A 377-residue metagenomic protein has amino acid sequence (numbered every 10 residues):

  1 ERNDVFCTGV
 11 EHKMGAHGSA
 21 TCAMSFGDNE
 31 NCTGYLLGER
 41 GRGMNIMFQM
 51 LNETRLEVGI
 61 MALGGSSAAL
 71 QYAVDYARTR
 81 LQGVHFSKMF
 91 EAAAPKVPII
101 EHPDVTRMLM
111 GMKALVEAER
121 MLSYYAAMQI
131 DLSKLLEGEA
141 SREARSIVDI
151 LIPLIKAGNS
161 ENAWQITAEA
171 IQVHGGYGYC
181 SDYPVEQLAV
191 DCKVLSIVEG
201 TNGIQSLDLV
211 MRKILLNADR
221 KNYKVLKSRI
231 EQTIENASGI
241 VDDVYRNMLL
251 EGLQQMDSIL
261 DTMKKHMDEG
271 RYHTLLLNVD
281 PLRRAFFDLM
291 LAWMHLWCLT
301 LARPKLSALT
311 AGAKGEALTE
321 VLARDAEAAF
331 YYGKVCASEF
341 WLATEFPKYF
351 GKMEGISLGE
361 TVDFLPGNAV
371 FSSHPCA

Functional and structural regions predicted by a protein language model:
E1-S258: Internal glycine-rich alpha/beta core junctions
L216, Q232-A377: C-terminal amphipathic alpha-helical interaction region
